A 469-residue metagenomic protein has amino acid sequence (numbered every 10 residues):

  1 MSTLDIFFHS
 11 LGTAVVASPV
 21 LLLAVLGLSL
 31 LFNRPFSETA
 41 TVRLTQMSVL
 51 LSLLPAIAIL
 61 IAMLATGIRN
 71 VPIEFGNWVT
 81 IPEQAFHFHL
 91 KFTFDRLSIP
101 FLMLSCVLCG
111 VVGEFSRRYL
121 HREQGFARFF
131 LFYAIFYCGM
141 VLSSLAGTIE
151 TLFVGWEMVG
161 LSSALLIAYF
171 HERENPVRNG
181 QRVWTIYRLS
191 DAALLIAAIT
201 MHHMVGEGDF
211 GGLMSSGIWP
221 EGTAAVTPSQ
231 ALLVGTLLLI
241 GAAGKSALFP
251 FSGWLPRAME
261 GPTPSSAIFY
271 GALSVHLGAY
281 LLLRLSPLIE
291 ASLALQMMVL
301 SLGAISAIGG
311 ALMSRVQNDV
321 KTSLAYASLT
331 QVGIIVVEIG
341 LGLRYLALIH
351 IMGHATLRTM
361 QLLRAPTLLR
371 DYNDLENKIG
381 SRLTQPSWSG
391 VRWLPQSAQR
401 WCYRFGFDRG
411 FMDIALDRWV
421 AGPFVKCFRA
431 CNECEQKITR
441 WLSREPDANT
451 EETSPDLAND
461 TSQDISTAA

Functional and structural regions predicted by a protein language model:
M1-E435, T439-A469: ...captures the hydrophobic TM-helix bundle architecture rather than a specific catalytic motif, and can also fire on
